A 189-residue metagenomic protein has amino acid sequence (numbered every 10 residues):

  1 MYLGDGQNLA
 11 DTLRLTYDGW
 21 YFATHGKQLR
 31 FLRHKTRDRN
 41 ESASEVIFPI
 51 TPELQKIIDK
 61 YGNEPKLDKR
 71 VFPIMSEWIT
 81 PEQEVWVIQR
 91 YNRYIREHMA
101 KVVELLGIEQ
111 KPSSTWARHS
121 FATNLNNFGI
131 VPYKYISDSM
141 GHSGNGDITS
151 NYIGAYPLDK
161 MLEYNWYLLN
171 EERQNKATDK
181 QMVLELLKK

Functional and structural regions predicted by a protein language model:
L3, Q7-D11, W116-S143: C-terminal catalytic core of tyrosine-transesterase DNA break-rejoin enzymes
R14-K60: Conserved tyrosine-mediated DNA breakage-rejoining catalytic core shared by Y-recombinases
G19-Q28, E109-Q110, I130-I153, Q174-A177: Short, polar N-cap/turn motifs at the start of nucleic acid-interacting alpha helices
R33-R37, M140-N170, Q174: Catalytic-site neighborhood detector that most strongly recognizes the C-terminal catalytic loop/helix of tyrosine
H34-P49, E82-Y91, E109-W116: Short, contiguous acidic/charged loop-to-helix segments that flank catalytic cores in large enzymes
I50, M99, A122-L125, I136 (+1 more regions): Hydrophobic, well-ordered secondary-structure elements that form the walls of internal hydrophobic environments
T51-E109: Active-site/catalytic core of tyrosine-dependent DNA strand-transfer enzymes
T51-K56, K66, S76-E82, D159-K189: C-terminal secondary-structure termini that scaffold catalytic or DNA-interacting sites
